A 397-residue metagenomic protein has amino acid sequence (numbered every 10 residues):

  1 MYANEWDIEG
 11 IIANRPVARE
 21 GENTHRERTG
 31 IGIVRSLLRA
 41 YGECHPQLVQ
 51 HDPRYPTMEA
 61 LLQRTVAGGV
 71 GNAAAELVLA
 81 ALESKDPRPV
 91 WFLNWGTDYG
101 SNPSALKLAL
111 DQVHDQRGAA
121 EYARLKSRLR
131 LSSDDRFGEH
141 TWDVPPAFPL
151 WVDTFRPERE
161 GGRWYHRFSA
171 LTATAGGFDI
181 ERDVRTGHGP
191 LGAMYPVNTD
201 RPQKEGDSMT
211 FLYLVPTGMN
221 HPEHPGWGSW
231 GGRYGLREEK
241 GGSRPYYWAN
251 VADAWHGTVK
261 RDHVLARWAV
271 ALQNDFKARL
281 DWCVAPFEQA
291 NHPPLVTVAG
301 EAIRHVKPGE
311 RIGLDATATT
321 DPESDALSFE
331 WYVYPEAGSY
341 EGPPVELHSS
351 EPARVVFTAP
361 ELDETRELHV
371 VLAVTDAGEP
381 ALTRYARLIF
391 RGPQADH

Functional and structural regions predicted by a protein language model:
M1-G313, T319-E341, T365: N-terminal acidic, glycine/proline-rich low-complexity segments
Y332-T358: Surface-exposed, flexible coil segments in extracellular/virion-facing regions
T358-E364: Short, surface-exposed loop/turn segments at beta-strand-coil junctions that are enriched for proline with nearby
E364-V370: Exposed beta-strand face motif in extracellular beta-rich ectodomains
V374-A381: Short, solvent-exposed loop/turn segments at the edges of extracellular beta-sandwich modules
A381-R387: Extracellular and select intracellular beta-sandwich modules with Ser/Thr-enriched, small-residue motifs on
R391-H397: Extracellular interdomain linker/stem segments of modular secreted and single-pass surface proteins
